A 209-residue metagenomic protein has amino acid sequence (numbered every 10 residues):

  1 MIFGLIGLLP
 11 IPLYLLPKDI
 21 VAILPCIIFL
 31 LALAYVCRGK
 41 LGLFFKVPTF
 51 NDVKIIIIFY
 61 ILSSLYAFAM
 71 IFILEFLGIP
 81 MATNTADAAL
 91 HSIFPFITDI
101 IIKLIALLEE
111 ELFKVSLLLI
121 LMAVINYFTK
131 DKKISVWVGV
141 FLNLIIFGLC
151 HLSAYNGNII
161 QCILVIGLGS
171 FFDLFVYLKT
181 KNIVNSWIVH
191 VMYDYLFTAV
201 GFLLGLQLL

Functional and structural regions predicted by a protein language model:
M1-P12, I57-S63, V140-I146: Alpha-helical transmembrane segments
M1-R38, A88: Alpha-helical transmembrane segments in multi-pass membrane proteins
L8-P17, I71-G78, C150-Y155: Juxtamembrane "helix-exit" motif on the non-cytosolic side of transmembrane helices
K18-I23, N84-A89, N158-F171: Non-cytosolic membrane-interface motifs at loop->transmembrane helix junctions
I20-I57, K181: Membrane-helix interface linkers and caps
L31-A34, F68, F72, L152 (+1 more regions): Membrane-embedded alpha-helical segments of multi-pass transporters/permeases
L41-F113, L118-T129, Q207: Juxtamembrane helix-loop-helix connectors linking adjacent transmembrane helices in multi-pass membrane enzymes
P95-L209: Transmembrane helix-loop-helix hairpins at the membrane interface of multi-pass integral membrane proteins
